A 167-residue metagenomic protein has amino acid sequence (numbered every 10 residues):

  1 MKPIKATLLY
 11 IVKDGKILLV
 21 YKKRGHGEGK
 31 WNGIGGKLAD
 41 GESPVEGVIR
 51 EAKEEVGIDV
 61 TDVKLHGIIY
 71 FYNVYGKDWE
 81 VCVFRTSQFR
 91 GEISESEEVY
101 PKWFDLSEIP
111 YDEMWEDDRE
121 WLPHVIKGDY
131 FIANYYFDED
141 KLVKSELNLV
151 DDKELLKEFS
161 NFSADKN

Functional and structural regions predicted by a protein language model:
M1-L18, K37: Conserved N-terminal beta-strand and adjoining loop/helix that marks the start of the Nudix/MutT-like hydrolase domain
I4-L8, W79-V83, Y130: Short hydrophobic/aromatic beta-strand or adjacent loop that forms the aromatic wall/cage of a ligand/substrate-binding
K23-H26: Short connector loops/turns at beta-strand edges and beta->alpha or beta->beta junctions
E28-W31: A positional/architectural concept
I34: Substrate-binding/active-site groove segments that recognize and process beta-1,4-linked N-acetyl-hexosamine
L38-T61, F71-V125, E146-N167: Unchanged
G67: Catalytic phosphate/metal-binding cores of nucleic-acid and nucleotide-processing enzymes, i.e., regions that mediate
I126-S145: Short, active-site-adjacent segments that bind or coordinate small-molecule cofactors and metal centers
